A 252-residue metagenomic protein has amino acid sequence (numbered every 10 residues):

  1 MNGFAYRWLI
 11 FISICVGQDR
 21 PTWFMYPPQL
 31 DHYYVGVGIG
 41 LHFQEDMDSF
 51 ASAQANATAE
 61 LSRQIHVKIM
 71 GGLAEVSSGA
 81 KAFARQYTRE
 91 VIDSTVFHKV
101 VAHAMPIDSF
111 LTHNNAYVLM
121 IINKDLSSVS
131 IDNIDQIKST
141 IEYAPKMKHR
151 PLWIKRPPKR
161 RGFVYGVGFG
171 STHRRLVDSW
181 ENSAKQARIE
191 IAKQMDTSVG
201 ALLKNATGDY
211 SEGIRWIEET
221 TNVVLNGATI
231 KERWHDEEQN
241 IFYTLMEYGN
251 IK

Functional and structural regions predicted by a protein language model:
M1-W8: Bacterial N-terminal signal peptides that target proteins for export
L9-Q18: Hydrophobic h-region of N-terminal signal peptides that target proteins for export in Gram-negative bacteria
Q18-K252: Domain-level marker for long, solvent-exposed, non-transmembrane regions
